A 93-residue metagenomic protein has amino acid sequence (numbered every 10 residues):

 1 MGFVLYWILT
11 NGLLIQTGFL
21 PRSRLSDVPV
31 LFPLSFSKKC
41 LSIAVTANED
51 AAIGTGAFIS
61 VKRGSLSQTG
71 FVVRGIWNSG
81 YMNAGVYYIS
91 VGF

Functional and structural regions predicted by a protein language model:
G2, Y6-F93: Extracellular attachment/recognition segments
